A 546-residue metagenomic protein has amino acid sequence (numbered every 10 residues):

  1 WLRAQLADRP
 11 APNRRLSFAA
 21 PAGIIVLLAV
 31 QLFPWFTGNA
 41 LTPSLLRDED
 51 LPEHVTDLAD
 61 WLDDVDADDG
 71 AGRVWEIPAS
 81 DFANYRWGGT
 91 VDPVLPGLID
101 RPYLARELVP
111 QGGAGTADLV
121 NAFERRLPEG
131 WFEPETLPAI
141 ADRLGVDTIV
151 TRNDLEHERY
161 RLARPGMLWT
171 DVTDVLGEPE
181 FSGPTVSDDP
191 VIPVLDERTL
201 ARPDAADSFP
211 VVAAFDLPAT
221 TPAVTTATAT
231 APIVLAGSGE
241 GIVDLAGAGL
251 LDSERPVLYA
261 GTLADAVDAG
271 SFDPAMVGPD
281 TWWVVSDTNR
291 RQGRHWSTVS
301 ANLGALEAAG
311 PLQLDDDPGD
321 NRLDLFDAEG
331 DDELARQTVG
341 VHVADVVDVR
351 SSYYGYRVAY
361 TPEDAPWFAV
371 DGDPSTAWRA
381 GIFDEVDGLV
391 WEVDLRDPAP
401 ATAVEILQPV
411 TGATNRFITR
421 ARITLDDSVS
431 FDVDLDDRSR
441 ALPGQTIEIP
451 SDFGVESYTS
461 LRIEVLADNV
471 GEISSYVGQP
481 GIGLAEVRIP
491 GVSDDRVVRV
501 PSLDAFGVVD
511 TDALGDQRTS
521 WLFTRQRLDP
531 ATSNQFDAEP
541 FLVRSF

Functional and structural regions predicted by a protein language model:
W1-A4: Hydrophobic/aromatic-rich transmembrane helices and adjacent perimembrane loops
P10-N13, S17, P21, V26-F546: Extracytoplasmic
